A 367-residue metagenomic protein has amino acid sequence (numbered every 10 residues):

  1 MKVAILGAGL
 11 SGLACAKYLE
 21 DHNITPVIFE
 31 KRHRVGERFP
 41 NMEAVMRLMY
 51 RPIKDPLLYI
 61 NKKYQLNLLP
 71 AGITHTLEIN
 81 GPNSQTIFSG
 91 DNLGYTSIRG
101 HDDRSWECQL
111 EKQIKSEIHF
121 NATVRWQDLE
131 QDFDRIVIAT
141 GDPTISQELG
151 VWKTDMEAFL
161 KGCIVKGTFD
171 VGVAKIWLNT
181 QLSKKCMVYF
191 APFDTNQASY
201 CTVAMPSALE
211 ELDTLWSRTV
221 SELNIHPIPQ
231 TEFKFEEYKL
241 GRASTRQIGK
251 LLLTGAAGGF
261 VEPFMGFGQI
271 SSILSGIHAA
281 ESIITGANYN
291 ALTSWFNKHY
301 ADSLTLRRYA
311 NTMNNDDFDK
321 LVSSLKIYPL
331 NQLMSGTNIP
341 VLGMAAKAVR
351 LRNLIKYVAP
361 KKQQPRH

Functional and structural regions predicted by a protein language model:
A4-A8, E20-M42: Glycine-rich FAD pyrophosphate-binding loop
G12: N-terminal Rossmann-fold NAD(P) dinucleotide-binding loop
C15-I24, S116: A short, Lys/Arg-enriched amphipathic alpha-helix followed by its capping loop at the start of a domain
K31-P82: N-terminal FAD cofactor-binding segment of flavoenzymes
R104-L223: Predominantly flavin-linked oxidoreductase catalytic cores and closely associated redox partners
A208-I283: FAD/FMN-dependent oxidoreductases across multiple families
I283-H367: C-terminal helical "tail/cap" subdomain of flavin- and related membrane-associated enzymes
